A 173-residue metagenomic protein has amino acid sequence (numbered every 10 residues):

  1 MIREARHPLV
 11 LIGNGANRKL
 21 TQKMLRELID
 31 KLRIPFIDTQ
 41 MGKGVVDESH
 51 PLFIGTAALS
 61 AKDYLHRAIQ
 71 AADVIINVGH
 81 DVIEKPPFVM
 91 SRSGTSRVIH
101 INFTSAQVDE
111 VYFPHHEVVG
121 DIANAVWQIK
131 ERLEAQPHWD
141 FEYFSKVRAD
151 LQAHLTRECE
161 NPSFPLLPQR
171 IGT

Functional and structural regions predicted by a protein language model:
M1-P51, S145-T173: Cofactor-pocket helix-loop regions in the catalytic cores of large enzyme subunits
E4, Q70-A71, F113: Alpha-helix C-terminal capping/helix-to-coil transition sites in glycosyltransferase folds
N14-I99: Glycine-rich, anion-gripping cofactor-binding loops and their flanking helix/strand elements in enzyme active sites
G94-T173: Phosphate/pyrophosphate-binding active-site segments
